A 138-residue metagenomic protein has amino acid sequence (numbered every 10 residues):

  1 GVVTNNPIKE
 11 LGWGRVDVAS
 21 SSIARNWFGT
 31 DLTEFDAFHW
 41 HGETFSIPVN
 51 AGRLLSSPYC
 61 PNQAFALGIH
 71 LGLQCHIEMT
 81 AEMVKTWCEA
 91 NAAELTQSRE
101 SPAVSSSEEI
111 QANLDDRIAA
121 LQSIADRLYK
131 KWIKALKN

Functional and structural regions predicted by a protein language model:
G1-R25: Cysteine-nucleophile active-site neighborhood
K9, G14, F35-F38, Q63 (+1 more regions): Residues that recognize and position ribonucleotide moieties
W13-R15, H39-W40, W87, W132: Tryptophan-centric aromatic hotspots in well-structured domains and transmembrane helices
R15-D17, S46, A66, Q74: Short, well-ordered beta-strand micro-motif
A19-S22, P48-N50, P58, E78: Short loop segments at secondary-structure junctions
W27-G68: Catalytic beta-strand/loop cores that center a nucleophilic Ser/Cys/Thr and support acyl-enzyme chemistry
S57-C88: Conserved, surface-exposed functional patches that form binding/active-site neighborhoods
M79-N138: Acyltransferase
